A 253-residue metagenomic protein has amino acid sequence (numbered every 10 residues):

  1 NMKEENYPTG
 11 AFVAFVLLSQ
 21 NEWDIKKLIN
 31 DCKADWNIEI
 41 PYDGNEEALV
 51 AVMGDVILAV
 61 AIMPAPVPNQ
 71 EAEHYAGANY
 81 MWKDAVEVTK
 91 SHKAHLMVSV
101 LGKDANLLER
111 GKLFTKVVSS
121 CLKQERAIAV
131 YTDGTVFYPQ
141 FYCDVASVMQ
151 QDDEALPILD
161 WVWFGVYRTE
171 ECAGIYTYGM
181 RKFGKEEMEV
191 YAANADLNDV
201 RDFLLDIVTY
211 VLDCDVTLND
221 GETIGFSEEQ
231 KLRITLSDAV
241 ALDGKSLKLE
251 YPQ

Functional and structural regions predicted by a protein language model:
N1-W36, P41, D55, A239 (+1 more regions): Short, extreme N-terminal segment that most often corresponds to the first beta-strand
F12-L18, I57-A61, H95-S99, A129 (+1 more regions): Ordered hydrophobic segments in well-structured contexts
L18-V86: N-terminal low-complexity, intrinsically disordered segments
E22-W23, K103-N106, L197: Short acidic, S/G/P-rich loop/turn micro-motifs used as interaction or catalytic elements
K26, K112-T115, N198-L205: Short, well-ordered alpha-helical segments
A34-P41, K116-Y131, Y210-L218: Structural alpha-beta junctions
M63-W161: Internal, hydrophobic cores of structured domains that mediate oligomerization or house catalytic pockets within large
V88, T135-Q253: Aromatic/basic-lined ligand-recognition segments that form π-stacking hydrophobic pockets flanked by Lys/Arg to engage
